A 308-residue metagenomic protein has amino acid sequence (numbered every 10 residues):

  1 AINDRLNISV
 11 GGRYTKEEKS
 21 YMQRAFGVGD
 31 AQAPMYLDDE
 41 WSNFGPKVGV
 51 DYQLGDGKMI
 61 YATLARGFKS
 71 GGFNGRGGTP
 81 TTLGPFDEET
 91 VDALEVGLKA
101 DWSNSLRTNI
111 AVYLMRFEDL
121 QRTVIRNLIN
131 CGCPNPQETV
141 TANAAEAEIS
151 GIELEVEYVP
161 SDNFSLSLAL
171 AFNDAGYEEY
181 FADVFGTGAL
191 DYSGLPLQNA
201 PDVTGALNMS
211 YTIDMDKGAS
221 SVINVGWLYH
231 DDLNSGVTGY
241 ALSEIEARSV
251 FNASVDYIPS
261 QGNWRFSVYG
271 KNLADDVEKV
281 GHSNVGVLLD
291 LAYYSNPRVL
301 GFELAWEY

Functional and structural regions predicted by a protein language model:
A1-D4, D51-L54, E88, L98-A100 (+5 more regions): Residue-level signature of outer-membrane beta-barrel architecture
A1-F117: Structural signature of Gram-negative outer-membrane beta-barrels, strongest in the C-terminal barrel of TonB-dependent
D4, L114-R116, V140-V237, A305-E307: Gram-negative outer-membrane beta-barrel transporters
R5-I8, G57-I60, N104-T108, N163-L166 (+2 more regions): Repeated loop/turn-to-beta-strand initiation elements of outer-membrane beta-barrel proteins
Y14-S20, L64-S70, V112-E118, S150 (+6 more regions): Transmembrane beta-strands of outer-membrane beta-barrel pores
E18-S42, G72-P85, R122-A142, Y177-Q198 (+2 more regions): Solvent-exposed loop segments that connect transmembrane elements
Q53, M59-G67, P85-A171, A175-F181: Membrane-embedded beta-barrel scaffold of Gram-negative outer-membrane proteins
L94, L195-Y308: Conserved C-terminal beta-signal and adjacent last beta-strands/turns of outer-membrane beta-barrel proteins
